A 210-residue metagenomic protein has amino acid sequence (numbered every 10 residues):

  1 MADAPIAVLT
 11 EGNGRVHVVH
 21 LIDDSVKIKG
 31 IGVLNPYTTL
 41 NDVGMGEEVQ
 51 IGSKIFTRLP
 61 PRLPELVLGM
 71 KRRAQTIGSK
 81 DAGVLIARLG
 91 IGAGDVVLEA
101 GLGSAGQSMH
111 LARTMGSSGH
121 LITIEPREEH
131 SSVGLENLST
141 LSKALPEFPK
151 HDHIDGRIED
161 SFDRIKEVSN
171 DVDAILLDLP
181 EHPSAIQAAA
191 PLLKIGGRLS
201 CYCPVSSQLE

Functional and structural regions predicted by a protein language model:
M1-P60: N-terminal auxiliary segments of SAM/dcSAM-dependent transferases
G69-A82: Conserved SAM-binding loop and adjacent beta-strand
G92, M115-G116, L193-G197: Helix-to-beta-strand junctions that scaffold the AdoMet/dcAdoMet cofactor pocket in Class I SAM-dependent enzymes
G92-G103: Conserved class I S-adenosyl-L-methionine
S104-S117, P191: Conserved SAM-binding loop of SAM-dependent methyltransferases across substrates and taxa, primarily the Class I
S118-I122, L199: Short beta-strand element of Class I
I124-H182: S-adenosyl-L-methionine
I186-E210: C-terminal substrate-binding/active-site "lid" region of AdoMet-derived donor-dependent transferases
